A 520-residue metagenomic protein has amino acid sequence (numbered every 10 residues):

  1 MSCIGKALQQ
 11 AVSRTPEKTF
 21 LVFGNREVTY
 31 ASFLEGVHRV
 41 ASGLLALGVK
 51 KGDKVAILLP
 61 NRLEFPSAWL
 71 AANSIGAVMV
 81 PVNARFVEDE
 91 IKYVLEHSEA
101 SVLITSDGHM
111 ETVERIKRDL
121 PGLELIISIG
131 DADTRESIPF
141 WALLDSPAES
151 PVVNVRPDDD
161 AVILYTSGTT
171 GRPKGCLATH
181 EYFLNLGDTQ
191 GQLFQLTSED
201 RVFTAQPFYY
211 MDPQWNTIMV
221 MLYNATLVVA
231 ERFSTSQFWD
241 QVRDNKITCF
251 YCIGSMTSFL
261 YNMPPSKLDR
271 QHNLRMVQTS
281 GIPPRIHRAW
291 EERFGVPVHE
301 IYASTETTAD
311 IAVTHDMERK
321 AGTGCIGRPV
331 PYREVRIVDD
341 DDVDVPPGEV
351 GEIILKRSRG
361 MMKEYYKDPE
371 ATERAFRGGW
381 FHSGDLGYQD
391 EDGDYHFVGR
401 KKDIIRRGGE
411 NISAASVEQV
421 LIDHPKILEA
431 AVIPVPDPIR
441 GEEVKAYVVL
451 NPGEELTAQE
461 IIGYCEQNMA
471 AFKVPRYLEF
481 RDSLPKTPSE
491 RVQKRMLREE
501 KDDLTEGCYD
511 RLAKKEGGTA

Functional and structural regions predicted by a protein language model:
I4, Q9, E17-R62, P66-L70 (+3 more regions): Conserved AMP-binding/adenylate-forming core of the ANL superfamily
E17, S128, P147-Y165, R172 (+1 more regions): Conserved pre-ATP/AMP-binding loop-to-beta segment of ANL
N25, M110-P157, P264: ANL superfamily adenylate-forming
T29-A31, N154, A161-N185: Conserved AMP-binding A3 loop
L34-V40, P157, C176-T197, A205 (+1 more regions): Conserved structural elements of the adenylate-forming
F86-K92, L103-T105, F250, V335 (+9 more regions): AMP-binding/adenylate-forming catalytic core of the ANL superfamily
L184-R201, F208-T248, F259, M263: Conserved AMP-binding/adenylation subdomain of ANL enzymes
L222, D244-C252, Y261-K320, E334 (+1 more regions): Gly/Ser/Thr-rich phosphate-binding loop
